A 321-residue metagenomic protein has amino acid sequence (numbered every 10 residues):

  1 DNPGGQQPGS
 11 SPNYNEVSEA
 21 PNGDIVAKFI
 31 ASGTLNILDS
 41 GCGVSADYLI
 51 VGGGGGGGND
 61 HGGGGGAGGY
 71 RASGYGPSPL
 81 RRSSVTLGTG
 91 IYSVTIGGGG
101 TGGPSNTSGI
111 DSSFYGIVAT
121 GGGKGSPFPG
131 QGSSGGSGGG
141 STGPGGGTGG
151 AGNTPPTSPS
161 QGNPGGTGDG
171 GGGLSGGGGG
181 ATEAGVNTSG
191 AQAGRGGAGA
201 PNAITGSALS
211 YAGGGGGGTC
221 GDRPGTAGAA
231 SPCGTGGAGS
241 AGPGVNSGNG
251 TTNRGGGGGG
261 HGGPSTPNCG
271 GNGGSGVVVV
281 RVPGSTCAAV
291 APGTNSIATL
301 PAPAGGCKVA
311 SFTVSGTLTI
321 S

Functional and structural regions predicted by a protein language model:
D1-S321: Low-complexity, glycine/proline-biased repetitive segments and flexible coils/loops
